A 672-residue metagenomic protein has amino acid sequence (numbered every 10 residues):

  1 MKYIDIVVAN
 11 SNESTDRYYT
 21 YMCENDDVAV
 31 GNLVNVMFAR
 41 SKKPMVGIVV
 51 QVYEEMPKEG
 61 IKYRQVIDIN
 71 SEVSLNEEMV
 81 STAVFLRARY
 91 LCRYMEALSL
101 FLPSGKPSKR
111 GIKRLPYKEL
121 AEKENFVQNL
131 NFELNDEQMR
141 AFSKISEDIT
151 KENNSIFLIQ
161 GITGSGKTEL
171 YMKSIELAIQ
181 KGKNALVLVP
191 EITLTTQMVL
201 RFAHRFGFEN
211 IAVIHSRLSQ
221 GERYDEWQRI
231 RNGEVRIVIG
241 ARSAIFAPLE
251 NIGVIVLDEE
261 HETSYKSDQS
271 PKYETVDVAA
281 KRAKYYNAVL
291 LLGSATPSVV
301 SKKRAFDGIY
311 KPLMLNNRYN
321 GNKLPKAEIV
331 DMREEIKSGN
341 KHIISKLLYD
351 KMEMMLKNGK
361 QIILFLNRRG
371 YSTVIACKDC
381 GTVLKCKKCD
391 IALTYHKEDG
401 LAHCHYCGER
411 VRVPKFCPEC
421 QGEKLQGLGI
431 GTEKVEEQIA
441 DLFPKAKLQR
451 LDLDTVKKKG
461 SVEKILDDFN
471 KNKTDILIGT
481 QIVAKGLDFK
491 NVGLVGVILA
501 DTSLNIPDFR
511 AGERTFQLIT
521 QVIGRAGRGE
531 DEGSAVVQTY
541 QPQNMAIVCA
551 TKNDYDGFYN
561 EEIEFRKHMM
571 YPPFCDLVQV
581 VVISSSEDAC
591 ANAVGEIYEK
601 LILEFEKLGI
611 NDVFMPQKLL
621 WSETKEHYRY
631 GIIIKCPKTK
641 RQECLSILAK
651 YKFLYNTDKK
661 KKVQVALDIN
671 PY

Functional and structural regions predicted by a protein language model:
M1-S294, S301, F306-N322, E604 (+2 more regions): Accessory, non-ATPase domains that flank or precede helicase/AAA+ motor cores in DNA-metabolism machines
M1-Y3, D16, K42, G359 (+4 more regions): A general secondary-structure signal for short beta-strands and their flanking turns/coil in non-transmembrane regions
N10, Q51-Y53, L102, L366-R368 (+4 more regions): A general secondary-structure junction signal
A29-V30, N592-I602: A short, contiguous, amphipathic alpha-helix enriched in charged residues
K43, C92-E96, Q361, K445-L448 (+5 more regions): Intrinsically disordered or highly flexible coil/loop and linker segments, enriched in small and charged/polar residues
N153-V581, S586-A591, S622, G631-I632 (+1 more regions): Inter-lobe coupling/hinge segments of SF2-like helicase ATPases
E587-V594, F605, P616-K640, C644 (+1 more regions): Arginine-glycine-biased low-complexity disordered regions
E599, L603-F605, I610-K625, V665 (+1 more regions): A carboxyl-terminal module marker
